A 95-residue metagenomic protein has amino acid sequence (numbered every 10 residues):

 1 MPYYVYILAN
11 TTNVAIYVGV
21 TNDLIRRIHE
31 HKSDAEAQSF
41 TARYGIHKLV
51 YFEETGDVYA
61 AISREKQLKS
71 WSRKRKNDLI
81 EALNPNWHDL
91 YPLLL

Functional and structural regions predicted by a protein language model:
M1-E36, A42-E54, Y59-K66, L79-L95: GIY-YIG nuclease catalytic motif and its immediate N-terminal context
W71-S72: A common structural junction motif
